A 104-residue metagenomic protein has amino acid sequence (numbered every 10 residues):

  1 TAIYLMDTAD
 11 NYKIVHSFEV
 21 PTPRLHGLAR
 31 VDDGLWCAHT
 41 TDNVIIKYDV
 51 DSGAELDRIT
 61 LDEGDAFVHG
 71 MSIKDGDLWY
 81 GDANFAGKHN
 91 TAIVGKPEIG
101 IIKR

Functional and structural regions predicted by a protein language model:
T1, C37-D42, Y80-G87: Conserved beta-strand positions in repeat-built beta-propeller and related beta-rich domains
A2-Y4, I46, G100: WD40 beta-propeller blade core
D7-N11, D49-G53, K103-R104: Short loop/turn segments that connect beta-strands within beta-propeller blades
I14-H16, E55, E98-I101: Residue-level detector of beta-propeller blades
S17-T22, I59-G64: Surface loop/turn motifs at the tips and blade-to-blade linkers of beta-strand repeat domains
T22-K47: Loop/turn-rich, solvent-exposed surfaces of beta-rich toroidal or solenoidal domains
P23-V31, D65-K74: Repeated scaffold domains used in trafficking and secretory/extracellular systems, primarily beta-propellers
V68-R104: Blade-level signature of beta-propeller repeat domains, shared across WD40, Kelch, NHL, RCC1 and BNR/Asp-box propellers
